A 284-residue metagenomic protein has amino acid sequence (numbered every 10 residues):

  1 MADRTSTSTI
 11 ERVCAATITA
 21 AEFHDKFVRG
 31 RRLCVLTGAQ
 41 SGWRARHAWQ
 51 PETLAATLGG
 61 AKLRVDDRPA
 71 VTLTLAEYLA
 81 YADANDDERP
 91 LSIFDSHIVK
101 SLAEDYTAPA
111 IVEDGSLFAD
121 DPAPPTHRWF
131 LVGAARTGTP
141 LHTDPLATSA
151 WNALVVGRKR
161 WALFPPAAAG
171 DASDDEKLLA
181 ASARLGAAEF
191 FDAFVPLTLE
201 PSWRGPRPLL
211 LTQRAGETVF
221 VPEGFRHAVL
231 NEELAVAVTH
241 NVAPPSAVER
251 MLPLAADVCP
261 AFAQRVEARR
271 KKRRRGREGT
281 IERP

Functional and structural regions predicted by a protein language model:
M1-T218, L230-P284: N-terminal accessory scaffold of Fe(II)-dependent oxygenases
F225-H227: Short, charged beta-turn/beta-strand-edge "cap" motif at the junction between a beta-strand and an adjacent loop
